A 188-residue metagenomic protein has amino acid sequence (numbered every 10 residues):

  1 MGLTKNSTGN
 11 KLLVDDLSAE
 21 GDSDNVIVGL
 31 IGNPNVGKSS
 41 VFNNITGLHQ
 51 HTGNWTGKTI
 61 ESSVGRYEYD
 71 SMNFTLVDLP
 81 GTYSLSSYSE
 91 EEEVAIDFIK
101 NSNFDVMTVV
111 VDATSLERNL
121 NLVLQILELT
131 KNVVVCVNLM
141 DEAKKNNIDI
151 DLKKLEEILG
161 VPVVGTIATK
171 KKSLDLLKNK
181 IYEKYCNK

Functional and structural regions predicted by a protein language model:
G2-L85, S102: Conserved G1/Walker A P-loop phosphate-binding module
L13, K58-E61, L79-L127, K144-N146: Switch II of P-loop NTPase G domains
S39, L124, K153: Short alpha-helical basic/polar micro-motif
T46, S84, I99-K100, L127 (+3 more regions): Signal for well-folded cores of large energy- and translation-related assemblies
T75, N103-V111, E128-A143, K154-I167: Conserved beta-strand/loop subsegment of P-loop NTPase cores
A143-K188: Canonical P-loop GTPase G-domain recognition
